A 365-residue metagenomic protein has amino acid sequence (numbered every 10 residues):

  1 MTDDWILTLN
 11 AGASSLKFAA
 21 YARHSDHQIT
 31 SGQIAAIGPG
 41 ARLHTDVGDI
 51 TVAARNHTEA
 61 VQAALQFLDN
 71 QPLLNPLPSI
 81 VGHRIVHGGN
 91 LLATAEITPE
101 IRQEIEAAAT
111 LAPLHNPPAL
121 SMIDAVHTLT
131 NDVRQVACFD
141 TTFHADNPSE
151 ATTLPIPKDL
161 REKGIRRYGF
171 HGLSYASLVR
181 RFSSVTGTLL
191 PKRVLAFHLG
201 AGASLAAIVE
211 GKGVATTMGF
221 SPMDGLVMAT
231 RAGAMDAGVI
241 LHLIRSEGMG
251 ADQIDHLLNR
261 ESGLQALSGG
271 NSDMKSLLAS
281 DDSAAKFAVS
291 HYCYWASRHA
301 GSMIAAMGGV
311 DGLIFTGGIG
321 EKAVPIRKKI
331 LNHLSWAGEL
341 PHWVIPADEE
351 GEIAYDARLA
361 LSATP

Functional and structural regions predicted by a protein language model:
A11-R55, G219: Short glycine-rich, Thr/Ser-proximal phosphate-binding strand/loop in the N-terminal lobe of ATP-dependent enzymes
Q66-S79, F182-T188, A300-D311: Phosphate/pyrophosphate-binding loops at sites that engage ATP/ADP/AMP, CoA/4′-phosphopantetheine, polyphosphate
L68-D69, L73-H115, R134-V136, T142-T153: Short beta-strand-loop/turn "lid" adjacent to the catalytic site in phosphate-handling enzymes
F143-L243: Glycine-rich phosphate-binding loop of actin/hexokinase-like ATP-binding domains
D236-V239, L243-G270: Oxyanion-binding "anion nests"
H256, G263-L267, N271-A306: Adenine-nucleotide phosphate-binding core of ATP-dependent small-molecule kinases
D311-H333: Glycine-rich phosphate-binding loops at beta-strand->alpha-helix junctions
L340-P365: Glycine-rich phosphate-binding/hydrolytic loop that grips phosphoryl groups
